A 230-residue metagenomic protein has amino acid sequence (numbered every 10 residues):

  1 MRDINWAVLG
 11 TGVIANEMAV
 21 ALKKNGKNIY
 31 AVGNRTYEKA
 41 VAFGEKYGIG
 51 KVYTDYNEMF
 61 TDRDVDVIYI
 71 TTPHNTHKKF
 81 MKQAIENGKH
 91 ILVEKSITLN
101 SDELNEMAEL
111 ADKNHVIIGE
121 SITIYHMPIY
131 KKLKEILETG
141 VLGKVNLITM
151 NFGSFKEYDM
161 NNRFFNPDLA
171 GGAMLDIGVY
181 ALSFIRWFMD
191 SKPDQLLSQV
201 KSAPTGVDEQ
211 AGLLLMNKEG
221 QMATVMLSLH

Functional and structural regions predicted by a protein language model:
M1-Y47: N-terminal Rossmann-like dinucleotide-binding module
M18, T36, G50-E109: Beta-loop-alpha module in the N-terminal Rossmann-like domain of NAD(P)-dependent dehydrogenases, especially those
A31, K51, V67, L147 (+1 more regions): Short, Asp-centered acidic motifs that coordinate Mg2+ and/or phosphate in catalytic or ligand-binding sites
A42-I49, M107-K113: Short, conserved SAM-binding/catalytic segment of Class I S-adenosyl-L-methionine-dependent methyltransferases
I49-G50, N87-K89, N114-I117, G220-Q221: A short helix->loop->beta-strand "cap" motif at the edges of active sites that frequently abuts
N105-T123, K144-L147: Rossmann-fold dehydrogenase core element
I124-L197, P204: Predominantly a Rossmann-like dinucleotide-binding segment in NAD(P)-dependent oxidoreductases
S183-H230: Contiguous beta-strand/loop segments that form the cofactor/metal-binding neighborhood of enzyme cores
